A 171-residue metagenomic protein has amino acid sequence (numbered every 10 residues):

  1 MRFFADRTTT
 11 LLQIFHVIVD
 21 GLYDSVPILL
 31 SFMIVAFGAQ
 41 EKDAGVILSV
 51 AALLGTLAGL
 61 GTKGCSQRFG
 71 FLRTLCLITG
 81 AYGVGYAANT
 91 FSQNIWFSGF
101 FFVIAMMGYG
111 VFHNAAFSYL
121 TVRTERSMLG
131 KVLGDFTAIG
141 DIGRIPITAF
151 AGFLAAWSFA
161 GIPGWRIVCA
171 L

Functional and structural regions predicted by a protein language model:
F3-G45: Helix-loop boundary and gating motifs at the non-cytosolic
L12, W96-F102: Short hydrophobic/alpha-helical segments at membrane-entry points of transmembrane helices in Major Facilitator
D24, A52-L60, I145: Residue-level signature of mid-helix packing/kink "hotspots" within the transmembrane helices of 12-pass Major
G38, G70, F91-W96: Helix-breaking motifs and short loop linkers at transmembrane-helix boundaries and internal kinks in secondary membrane
A58-G70: Helix-to-loop junctions at the C-terminal end of transmembrane segments in multipass secondary transporters
R73-A87: Structural signature of the two symmetry-related core transmembrane helices
F102-G140: Cytoplasmic helix-loop-helix junction between adjacent transmembrane helices in 12-TM secondary transporters
F136, G140-L171: Helix-loop-helix hairpin linking two adjacent transmembrane segments in secondary transporters
